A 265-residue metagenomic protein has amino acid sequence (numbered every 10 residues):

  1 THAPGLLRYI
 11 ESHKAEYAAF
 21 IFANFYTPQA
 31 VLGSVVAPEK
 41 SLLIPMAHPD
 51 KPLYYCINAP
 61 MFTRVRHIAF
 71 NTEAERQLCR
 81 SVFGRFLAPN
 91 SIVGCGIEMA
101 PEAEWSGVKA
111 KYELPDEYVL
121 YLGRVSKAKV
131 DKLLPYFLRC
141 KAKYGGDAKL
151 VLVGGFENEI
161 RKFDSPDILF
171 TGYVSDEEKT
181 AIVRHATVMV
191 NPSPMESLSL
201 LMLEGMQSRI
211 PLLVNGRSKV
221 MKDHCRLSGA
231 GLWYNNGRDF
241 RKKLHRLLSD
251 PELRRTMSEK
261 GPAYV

Functional and structural regions predicted by a protein language model:
K40-K51, N58-W105, K109, L114 (+2 more regions): Donor nucleotide-sugar binding/catalytic pocket of nucleotide-sugar-dependent glycosyltransferases
I97, L122-S126, P135, D147-R161 (+1 more regions): Glycosyltransferase donor-sugar binding loop
Y112-K129, L134-K141, V151: Conserved donor-binding/catalytic core segment of Leloir-type glycosyltransferases
L134, T180, L198-Q207, M221-D223: Short alpha-helical segment that forms part of, or immediately flanks, the ligand-binding pocket in carbohydrate-active
G154-A181, V188, S228: Nucleotide-activated donor-binding/catalytic signature segment of Leloir-type glycosyltransferases, i.e., the conserved
P194: Aromatic "clamp/platform" in nucleotide-sugar-dependent glycosyltransferases that forms part of the donor/acceptor
P211-N215: Short hydrophobic beta-strand element within catalytic cores of glycosyltransferases and related nucleotide-activated
K222-H245, E252-T256: Change "using UDP/GDP/dTDP sugars" to "using nucleotide sugars
